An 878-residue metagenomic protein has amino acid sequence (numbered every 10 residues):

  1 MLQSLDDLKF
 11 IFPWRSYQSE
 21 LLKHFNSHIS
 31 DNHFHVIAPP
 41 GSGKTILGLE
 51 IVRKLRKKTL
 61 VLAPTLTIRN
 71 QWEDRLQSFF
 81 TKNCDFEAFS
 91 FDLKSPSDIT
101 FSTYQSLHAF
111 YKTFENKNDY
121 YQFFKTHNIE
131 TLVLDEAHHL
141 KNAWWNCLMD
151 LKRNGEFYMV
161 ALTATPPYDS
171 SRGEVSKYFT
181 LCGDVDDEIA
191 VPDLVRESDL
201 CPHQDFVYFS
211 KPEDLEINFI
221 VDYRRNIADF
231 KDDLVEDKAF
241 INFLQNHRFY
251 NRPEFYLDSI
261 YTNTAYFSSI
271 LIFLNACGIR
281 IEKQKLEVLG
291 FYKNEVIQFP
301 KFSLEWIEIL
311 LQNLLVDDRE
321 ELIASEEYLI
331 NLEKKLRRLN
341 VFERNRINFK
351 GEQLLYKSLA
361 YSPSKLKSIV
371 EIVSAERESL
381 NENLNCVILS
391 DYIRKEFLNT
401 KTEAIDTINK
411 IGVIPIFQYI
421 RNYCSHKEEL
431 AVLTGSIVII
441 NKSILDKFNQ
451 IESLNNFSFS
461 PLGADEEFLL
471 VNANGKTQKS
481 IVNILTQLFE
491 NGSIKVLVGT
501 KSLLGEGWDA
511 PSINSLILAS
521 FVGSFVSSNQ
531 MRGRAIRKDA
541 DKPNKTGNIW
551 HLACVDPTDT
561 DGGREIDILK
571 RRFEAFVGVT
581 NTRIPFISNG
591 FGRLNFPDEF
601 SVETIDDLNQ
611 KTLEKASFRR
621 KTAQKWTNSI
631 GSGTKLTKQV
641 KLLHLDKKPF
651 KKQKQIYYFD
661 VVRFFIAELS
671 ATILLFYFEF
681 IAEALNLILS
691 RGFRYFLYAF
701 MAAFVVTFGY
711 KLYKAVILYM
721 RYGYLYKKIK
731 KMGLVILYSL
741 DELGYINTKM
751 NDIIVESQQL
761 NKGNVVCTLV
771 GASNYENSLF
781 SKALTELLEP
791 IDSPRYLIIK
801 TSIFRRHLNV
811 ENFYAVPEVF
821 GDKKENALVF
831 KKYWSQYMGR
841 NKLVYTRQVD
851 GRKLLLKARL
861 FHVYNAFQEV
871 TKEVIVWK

Functional and structural regions predicted by a protein language model:
M1-I37: Conserved pre-motif I regulatory segment
S30-I51: Walker A/P-loop
P39-S42, I46, N83-T100, D237-V496 (+8 more regions): Conserved C-terminal RecA-like helicase domain
L66-L93, F179-T180: Conserved helix-turn-beta segment of the N-terminal RecA-like "Helicase ATP-binding" lobe in SF1/SF2 helicases
Q105-S106, N118-A161: SF2 helicase catalytic motif II
K141-L200: Post-DEXD/H (motif II) to motif III coupling segment of the RecA-like Helicase ATP-binding lobe
D232-I272, A276-Q284, E565-H807, E811: Long, largely alpha-helical accessory region at the distal end of helicase-like NTP-driven motors
A404-D406, Y419-S425, A431-S588: Conserved RecA-like P-loop NTPase helicase motor core
